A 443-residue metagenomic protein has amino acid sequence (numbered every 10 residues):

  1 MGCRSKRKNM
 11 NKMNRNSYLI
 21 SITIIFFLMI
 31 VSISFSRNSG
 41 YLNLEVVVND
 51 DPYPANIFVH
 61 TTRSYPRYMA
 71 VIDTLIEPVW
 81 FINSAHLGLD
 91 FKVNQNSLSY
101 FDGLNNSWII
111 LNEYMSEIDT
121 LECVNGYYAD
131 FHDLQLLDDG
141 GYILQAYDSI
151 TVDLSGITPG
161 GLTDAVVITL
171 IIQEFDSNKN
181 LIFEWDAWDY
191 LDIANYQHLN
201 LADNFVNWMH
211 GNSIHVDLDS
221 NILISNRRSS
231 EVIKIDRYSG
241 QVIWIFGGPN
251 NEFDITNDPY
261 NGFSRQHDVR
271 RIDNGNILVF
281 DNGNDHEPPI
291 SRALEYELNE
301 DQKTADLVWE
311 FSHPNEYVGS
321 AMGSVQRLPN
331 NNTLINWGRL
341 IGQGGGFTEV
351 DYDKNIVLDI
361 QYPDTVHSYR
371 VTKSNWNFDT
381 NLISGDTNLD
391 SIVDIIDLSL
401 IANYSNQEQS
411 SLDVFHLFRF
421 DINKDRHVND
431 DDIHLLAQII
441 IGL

Functional and structural regions predicted by a protein language model:
K8-I22: Bacterial N-terminal signal peptides that target proteins for export
K12, I33-F35: Short alpha-helix boundary/capping segments
Y18, F27, Y41-N43, I110 (+4 more regions): Acidic/proline-rich low-complexity IDRs
S21-S32: Bacterial N-terminal signal peptides
M29, S149, N284, S405 (+1 more regions): Short, glycine/serine-rich, charged loops/turns that create anion-binding and catalytic segments at active sites
F35-L382: Histidine-/acidic-rich catalytic cores in large beta-rich domains
T380-L443: Cellulosome-associated attachment modules in secreted, modular CAZymes
